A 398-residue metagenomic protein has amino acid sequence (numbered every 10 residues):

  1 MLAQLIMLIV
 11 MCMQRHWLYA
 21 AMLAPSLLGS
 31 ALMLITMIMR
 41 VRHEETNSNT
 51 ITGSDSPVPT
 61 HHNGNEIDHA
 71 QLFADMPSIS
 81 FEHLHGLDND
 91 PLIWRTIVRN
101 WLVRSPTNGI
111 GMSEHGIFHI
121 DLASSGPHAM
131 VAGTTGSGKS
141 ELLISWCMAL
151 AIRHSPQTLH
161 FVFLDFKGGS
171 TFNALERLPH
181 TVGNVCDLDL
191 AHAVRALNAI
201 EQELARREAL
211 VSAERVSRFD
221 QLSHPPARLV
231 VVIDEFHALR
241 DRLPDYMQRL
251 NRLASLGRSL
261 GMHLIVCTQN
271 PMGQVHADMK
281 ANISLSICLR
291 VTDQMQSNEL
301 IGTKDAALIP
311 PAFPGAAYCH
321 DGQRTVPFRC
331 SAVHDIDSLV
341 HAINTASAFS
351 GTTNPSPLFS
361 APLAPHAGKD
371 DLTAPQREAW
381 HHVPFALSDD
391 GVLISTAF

Functional and structural regions predicted by a protein language model:
M1-N49, N100-I301, A307-P310, L372-F398: P-loop NTPase catalytic phosphate-binding loop
C12, L34, E44, T60 (+3 more regions): Surface-exposed polar/charged interaction patches
H43-N65: Membrane-proximal helical linkers
S54-D55, D75, G257, A317: Intrinsic disorder/low-complexity segments
N65-T107, E114-I117, S125, M130 (+3 more regions): Conserved P-loop NTPase motor module
